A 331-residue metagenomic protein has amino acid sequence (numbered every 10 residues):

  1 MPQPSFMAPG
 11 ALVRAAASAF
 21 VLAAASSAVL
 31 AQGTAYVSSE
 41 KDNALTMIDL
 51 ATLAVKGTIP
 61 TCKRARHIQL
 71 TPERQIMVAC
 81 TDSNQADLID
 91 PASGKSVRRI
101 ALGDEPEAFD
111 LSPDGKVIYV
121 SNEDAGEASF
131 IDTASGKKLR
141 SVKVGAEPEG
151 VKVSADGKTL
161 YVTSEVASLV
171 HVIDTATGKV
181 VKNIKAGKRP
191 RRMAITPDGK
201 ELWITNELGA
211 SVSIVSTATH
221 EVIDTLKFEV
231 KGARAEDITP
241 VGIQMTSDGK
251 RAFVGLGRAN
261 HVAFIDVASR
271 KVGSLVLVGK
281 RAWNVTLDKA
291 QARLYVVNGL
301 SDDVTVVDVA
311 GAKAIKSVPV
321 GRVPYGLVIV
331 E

Functional and structural regions predicted by a protein language model:
P2-A17: Bacterial N-terminal signal peptides that target proteins for export
F6, G10, A24-E331: Predominantly soluble domains enriched in secretory-pathway, periplasmic, or organellar proteins
S18-A19, V29: Cleavable N-terminal signal peptides
